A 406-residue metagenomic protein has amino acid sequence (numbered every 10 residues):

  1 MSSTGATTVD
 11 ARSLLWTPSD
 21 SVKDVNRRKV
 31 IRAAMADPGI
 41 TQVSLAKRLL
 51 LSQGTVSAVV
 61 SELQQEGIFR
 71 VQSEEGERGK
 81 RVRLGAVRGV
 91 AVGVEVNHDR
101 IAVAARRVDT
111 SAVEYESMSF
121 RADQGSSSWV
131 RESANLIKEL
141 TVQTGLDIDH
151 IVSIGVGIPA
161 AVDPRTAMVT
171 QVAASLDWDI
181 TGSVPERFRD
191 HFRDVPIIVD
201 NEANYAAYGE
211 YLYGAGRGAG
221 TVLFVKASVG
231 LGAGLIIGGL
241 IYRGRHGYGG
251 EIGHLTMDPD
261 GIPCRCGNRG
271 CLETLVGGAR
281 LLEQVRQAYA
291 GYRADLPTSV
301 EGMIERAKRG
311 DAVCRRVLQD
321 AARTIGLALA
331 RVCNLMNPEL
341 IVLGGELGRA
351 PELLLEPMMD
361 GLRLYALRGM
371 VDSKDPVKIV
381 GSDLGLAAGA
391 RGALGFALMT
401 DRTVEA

Functional and structural regions predicted by a protein language model:
M1-G76, R83-H150, D260, N268 (+1 more regions): ATP-binding/phosphotransfer module of carbohydrate and carboxylate kinases, centering on a glycine-rich
V71-Q72, P196-N201, L235: General beta-strand structural signal in soluble alpha/beta enzymes
V87-G89, D194-V195, R217-V222, L231 (+1 more regions): Short coil/turn connectors at secondary-structure junctions
R107, P164, I236: Short, acidic, Ser/Thr-enriched surface-loop or helix-capping motifs
A112-V113, V169, I241-Y242: Hydrophobic "anchor" residues
E116-T221, L353-L364: Glycine-rich phosphate-binding loop and adjoining helix at the ATP-binding site of ATP-dependent phosphoryl-transfer
V184-E186, R243, G250-M257, L362-D372: Acidic-glycine-rich active-site phosphate/pyrophosphate-binding loop
A219-V276: Glycine-rich phosphate-binding loop of actin/hexokinase-like ATP-binding domains
